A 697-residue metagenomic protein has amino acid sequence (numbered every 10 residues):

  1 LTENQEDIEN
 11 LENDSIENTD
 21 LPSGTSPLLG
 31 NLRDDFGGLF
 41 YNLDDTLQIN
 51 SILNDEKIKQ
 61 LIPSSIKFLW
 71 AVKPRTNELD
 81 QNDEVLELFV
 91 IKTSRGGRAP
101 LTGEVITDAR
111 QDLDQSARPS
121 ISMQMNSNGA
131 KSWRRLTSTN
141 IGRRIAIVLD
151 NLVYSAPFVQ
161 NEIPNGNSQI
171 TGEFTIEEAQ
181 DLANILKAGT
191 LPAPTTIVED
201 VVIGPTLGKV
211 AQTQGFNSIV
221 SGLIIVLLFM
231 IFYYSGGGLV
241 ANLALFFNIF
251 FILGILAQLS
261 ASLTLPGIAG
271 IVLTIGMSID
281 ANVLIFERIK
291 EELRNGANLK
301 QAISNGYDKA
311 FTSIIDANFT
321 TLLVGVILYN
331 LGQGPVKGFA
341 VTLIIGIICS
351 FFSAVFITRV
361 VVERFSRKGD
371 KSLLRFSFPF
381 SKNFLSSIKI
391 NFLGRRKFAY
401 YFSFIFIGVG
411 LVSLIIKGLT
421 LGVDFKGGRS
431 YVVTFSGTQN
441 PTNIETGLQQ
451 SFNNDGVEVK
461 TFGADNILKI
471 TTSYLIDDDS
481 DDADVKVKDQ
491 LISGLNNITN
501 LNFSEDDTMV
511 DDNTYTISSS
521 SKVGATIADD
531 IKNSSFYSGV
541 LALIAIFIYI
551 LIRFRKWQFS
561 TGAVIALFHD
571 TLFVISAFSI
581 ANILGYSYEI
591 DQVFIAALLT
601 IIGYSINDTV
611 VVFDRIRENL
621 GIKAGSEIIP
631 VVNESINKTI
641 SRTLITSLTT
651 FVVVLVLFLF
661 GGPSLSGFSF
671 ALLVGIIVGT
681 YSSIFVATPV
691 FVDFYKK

Functional and structural regions predicted by a protein language model:
L1-F158, D529, N533-S534, I550: Non-transmembrane, solvent-exposed regions of membrane trafficking/translocation machinery
I121-S122, N126-I141, I145-A146, G208-T264 (+3 more regions): Interfacial segments of transmembrane alpha-helices in multi-pass membrane proteins
N165-Q169, E177-S221, Q490, G494 (+2 more regions): Juxtamembrane "pre-transmembrane" interface segments
T206-V226, M277, A297-Q333, N391 (+9 more regions): Pore- and gate-forming transmembrane helices of large, multi-pass membrane proteins
I225-Y234, F251-S262, I315-I357, Y549 (+1 more regions): Hydrophobic, glycine/alanine-rich multi-pass transmembrane helices and their short helix-loop junctions in large
L239-S260, I271-S278, F339-A354, S560-N582 (+2 more regions): Small-residue-enriched core segments of transmembrane alpha-helices in multipass membrane transport and channel
G276-A317, E363-D370, S579, L584-I645 (+1 more regions): Cytosolic juxtamembrane regions of multi-pass inner-membrane proteins
F356-G410, I415, P689-K697: Interfacial helix-loop-helix hairpins and adjacent transmembrane helices of multi-pass alpha-helical membrane proteins
